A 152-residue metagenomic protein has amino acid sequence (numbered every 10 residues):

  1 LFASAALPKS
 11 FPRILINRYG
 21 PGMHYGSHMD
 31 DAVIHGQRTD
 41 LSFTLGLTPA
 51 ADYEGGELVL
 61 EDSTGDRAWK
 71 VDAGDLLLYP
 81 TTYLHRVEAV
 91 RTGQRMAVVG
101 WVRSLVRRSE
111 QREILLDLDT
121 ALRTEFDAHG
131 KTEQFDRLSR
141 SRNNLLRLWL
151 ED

Functional and structural regions predicted by a protein language model:
L1-S42, L47-L76, T82, E88-D152: Fe(II)/2-oxoglutarate oxygenase catalytic core
